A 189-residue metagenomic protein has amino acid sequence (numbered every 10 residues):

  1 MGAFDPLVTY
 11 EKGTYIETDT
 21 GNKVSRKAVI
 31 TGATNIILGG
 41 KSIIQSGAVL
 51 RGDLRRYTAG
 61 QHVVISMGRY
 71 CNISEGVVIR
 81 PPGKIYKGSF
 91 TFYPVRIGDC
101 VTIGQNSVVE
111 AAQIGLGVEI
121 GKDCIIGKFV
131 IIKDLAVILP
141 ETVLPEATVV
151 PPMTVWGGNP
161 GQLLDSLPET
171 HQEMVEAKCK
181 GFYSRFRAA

Functional and structural regions predicted by a protein language model:
M1-N35, G39-K41, V49: Extended, small-residue-rich solenoid/repeat segments and analogous flexible loops that form exposed scaffolds
P6, K12-Y15, T58-H62, R69 (+3 more regions): Glycine-rich hexapeptide-repeat left-handed beta-helix
N22, K41-I44, G68-R69, I73 (+2 more regions): Well-ordered beta-strand segments characteristic of repetitive beta-sheet solenoids
R26, G32, G40, S46 (+5 more regions): Residues on the solvent-exposed faces and adjacent turns of beta-rich solenoids used to engage binding targets
I36, G47-L50, L54-R56, I65 (+1 more regions): Extracellular beta-helix/beta-solenoid repeat scaffolds
G98-V101: Gram-negative (and chloroplast) outer-membrane scaffold detector with strong preference for beta-barrel transmembrane
